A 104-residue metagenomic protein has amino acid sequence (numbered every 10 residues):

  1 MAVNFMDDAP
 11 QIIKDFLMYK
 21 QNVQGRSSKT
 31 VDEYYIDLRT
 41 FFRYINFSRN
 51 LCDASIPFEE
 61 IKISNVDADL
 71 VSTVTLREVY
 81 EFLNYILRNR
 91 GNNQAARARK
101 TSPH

Functional and structural regions predicted by a protein language model:
A2-N4, I13-K29, I36-H104: N-terminal core-binding DNA-recognition domain of tyrosine recombinases/integrases
M6-D8: A detector for short, charged/polar N-terminal pre-domain segments
